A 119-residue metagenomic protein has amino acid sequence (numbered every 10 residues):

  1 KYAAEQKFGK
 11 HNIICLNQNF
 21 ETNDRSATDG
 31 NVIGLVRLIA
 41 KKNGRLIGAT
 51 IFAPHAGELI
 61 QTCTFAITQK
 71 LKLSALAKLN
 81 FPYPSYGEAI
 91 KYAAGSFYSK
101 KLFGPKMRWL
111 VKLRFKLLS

Functional and structural regions predicted by a protein language model:
Y2-S119: Flexible, glycine-rich terminal cap/loop adjacent to redox cofactors in electron-transfer oxidoreductases
